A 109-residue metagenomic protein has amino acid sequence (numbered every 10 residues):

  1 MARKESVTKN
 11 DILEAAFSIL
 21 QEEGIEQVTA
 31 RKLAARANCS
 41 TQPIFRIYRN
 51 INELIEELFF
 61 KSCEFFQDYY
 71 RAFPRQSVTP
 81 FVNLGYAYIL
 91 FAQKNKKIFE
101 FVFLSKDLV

Functional and structural regions predicted by a protein language model:
M1-A2: Short, Lys/Arg-enriched N-terminal segment that forms or immediately precedes the first helix of a structured domain
S6-F17, Q21, E26-Q27, N38 (+4 more regions): An amphipathic alpha-helix adjacent to DNA-recognition modules
Q21, F60, L90-K94, L104: Residues at helix-coil transition
R31: Residues within the helices of the helix-turn-helix
A34: The alpha-helix within a helix-turn-helix
Q42: Key DNA-contact positions within bacterial/archaeal DNA-binding proteins
V78-K97: Amphipathic alpha-helical segments that line or abut small-molecule/effector binding pockets and mediate allosteric
K97-V109: Short secondary-structure transition hinges
